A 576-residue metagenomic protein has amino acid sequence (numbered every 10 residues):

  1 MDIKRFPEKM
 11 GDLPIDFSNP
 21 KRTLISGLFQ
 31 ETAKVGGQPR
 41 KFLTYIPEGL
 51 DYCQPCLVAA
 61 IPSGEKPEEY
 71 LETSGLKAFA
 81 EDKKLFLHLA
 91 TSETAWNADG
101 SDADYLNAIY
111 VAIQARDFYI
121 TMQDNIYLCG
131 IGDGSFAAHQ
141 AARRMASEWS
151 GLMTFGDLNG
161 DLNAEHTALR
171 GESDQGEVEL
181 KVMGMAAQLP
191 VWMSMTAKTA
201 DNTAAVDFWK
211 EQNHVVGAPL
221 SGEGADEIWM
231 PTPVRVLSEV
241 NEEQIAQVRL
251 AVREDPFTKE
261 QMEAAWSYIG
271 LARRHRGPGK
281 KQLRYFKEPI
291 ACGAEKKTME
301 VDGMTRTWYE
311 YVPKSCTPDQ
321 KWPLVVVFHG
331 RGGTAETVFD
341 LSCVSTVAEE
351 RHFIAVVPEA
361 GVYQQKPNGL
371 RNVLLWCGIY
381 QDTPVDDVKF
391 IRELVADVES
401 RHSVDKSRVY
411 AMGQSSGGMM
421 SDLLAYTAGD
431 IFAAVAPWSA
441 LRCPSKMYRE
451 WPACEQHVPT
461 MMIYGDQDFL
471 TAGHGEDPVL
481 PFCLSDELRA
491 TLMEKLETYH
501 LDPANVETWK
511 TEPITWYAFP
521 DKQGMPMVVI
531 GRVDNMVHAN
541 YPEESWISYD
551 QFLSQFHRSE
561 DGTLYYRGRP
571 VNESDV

Functional and structural regions predicted by a protein language model:
M1-C56, F86, D104, C129-M153 (+11 more regions): A domain-start/cap signature at the N-terminus of enzymes
A33-L43, C53-Y127, Q140, T305-Y309 (+2 more regions): Serine-hydrolase catalytic machinery in alpha/beta-hydrolase-like enzymes
A60-I61, F155, V326-F328, W438 (+1 more regions): Alpha/beta-hydrolase
F79-E81, V182-A187, A348-E349, P452-Q456: Short, conserved loop/helix-junction motifs that constitute active-site signature segments in enzyme catalytic cores
T167-A168, A204, T471-D486: Short, flexible/disordered intra-domain loops and linkers
M193-M195, M462-Y464: Short beta-strand/loop motif that positions the catalytic acidic residue of the alpha/beta-hydrolase fold
A197-D201, Q467-T471, D477, V537-N540: Acidic catalytic loop of the alpha/beta-hydrolase fold
N202-S221, F482-E507: Acidic, glycine-rich loop-and-strand cores that form catalytic or ligand-binding grooves in diverse globular domains
